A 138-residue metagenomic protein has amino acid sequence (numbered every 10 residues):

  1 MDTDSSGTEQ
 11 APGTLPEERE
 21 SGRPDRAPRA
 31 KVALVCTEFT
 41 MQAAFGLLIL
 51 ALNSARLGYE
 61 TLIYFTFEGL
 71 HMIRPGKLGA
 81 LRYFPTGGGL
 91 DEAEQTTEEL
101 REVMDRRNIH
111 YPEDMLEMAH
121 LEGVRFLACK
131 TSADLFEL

Functional and structural regions predicted by a protein language model:
D2-D25: Positively charged, low-complexity intrinsically disordered leader regions
P16, G22, P28, C36 (+1 more regions): Acidic, glycine/proline-rich low-complexity segments that act as flexible tails and inter-domain linkers
A33-A44: Short, glycine-rich nucleotide/cofactor-binding loops
A44-L57, I63: Histidine-anchored nucleotide/phosphate-binding helix
T61-F67, L127-K130: Short internal beta-strands
G69-Y83: N-terminal beta-loop-helix "entrance" segment that forms/cooperates in small-molecule cofactor or anionic ligand
L81-P112, L116: A glycine-rich helix N-cap at a beta->alpha junction
N108-L138: A charged, amphipathic interaction segment
